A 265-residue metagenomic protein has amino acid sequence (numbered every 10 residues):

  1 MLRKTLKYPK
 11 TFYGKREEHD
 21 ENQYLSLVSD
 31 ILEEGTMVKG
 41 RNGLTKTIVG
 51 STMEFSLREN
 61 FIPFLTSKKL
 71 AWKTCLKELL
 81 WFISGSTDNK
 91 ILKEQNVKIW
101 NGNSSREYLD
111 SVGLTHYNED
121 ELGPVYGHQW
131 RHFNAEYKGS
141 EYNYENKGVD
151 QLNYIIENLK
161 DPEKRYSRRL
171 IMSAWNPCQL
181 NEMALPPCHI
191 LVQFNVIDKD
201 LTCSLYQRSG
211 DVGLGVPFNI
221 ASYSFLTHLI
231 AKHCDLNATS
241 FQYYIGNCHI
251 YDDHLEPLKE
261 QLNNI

Functional and structural regions predicted by a protein language model:
M1-I265: Terminal, non-catalytic protein-protein interaction segments that mediate quaternary/complex assembly
